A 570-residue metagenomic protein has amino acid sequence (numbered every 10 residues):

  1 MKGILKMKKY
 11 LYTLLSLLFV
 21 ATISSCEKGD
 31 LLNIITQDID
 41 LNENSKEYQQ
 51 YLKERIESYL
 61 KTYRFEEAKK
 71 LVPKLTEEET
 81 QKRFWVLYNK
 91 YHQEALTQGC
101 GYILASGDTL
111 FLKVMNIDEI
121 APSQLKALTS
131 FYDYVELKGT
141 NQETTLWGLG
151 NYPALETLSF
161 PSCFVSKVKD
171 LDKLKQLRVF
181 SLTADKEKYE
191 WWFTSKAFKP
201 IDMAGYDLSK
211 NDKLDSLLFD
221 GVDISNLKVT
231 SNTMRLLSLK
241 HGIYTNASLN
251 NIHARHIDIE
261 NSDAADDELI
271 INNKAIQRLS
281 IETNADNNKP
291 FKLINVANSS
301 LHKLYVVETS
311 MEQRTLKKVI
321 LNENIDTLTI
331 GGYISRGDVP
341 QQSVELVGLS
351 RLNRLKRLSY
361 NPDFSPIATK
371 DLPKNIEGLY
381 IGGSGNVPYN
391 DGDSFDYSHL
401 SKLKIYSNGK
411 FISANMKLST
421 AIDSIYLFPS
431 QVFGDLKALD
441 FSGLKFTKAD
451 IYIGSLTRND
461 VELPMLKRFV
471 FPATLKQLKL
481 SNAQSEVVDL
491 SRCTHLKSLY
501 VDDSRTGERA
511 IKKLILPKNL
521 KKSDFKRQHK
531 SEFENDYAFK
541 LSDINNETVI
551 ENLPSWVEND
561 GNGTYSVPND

Functional and structural regions predicted by a protein language model:
K2-G3, L14, C26-K196, D202-D212 (+19 more regions): N-terminal capping/linker segments that flank leucine-rich repeat
K8-S16: Sec-dependent signal peptide recognition, specifically the positively charged N-region followed immediately by
V20-I23: Bacterial Sec-type N-terminal signal peptides, specifically the leucine/valine-rich hydrophobic h-region
F160, S238, Y380, K479-L480 (+2 more regions): Short beta-strand elements of solenoid repeat domains
S238, K356-N361: Predominantly recognizes leucine-rich repeat
L436, G443, Y452, E462-L463 (+1 more regions): Eukaryotic tandem repeat interaction scaffolds
G443, L456, T474-Q477, S491-R492 (+4 more regions): Extracellular beta-rich repeat passengers
E486-V487, R505-K512, P517: Acidic, glycine-rich calcium-binding repeat modules characteristic of RTX/beta-roll and related beta-solenoid repeat
